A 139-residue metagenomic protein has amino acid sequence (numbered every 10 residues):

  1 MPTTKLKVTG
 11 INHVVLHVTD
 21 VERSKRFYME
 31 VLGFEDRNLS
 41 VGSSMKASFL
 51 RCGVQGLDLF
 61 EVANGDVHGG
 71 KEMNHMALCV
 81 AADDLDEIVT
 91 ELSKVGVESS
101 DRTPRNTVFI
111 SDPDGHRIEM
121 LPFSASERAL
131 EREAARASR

Functional and structural regions predicted by a protein language model:
M1-E22, N74-M76, V80, E127-R139: N-terminal beta-strand motif that seeds the catalytic metal site of vicinal oxygen chelate
K5, Y28, V67, F109-D112: A general structural signal for stabilizing positions within well-ordered secondary structure
T9, M45, K71, T103-R105: Loop/turn position at the start of each blade in beta-propeller repeats
V18-E22, M76-R117, F123-R128: Vicinal oxygen chelate
E22-D36, I88-E91: Amphipathic alpha-helical segments
G33-S40, K94-S100: Short secondary-structure junctions
E35-G70, R117-S124: Conserved short beta-strand elements that form part of the metal-binding/catalytic scaffold of enzyme active sites
N64-H68, I88, A125-R136: Short, basic, helix/turn surface patches
